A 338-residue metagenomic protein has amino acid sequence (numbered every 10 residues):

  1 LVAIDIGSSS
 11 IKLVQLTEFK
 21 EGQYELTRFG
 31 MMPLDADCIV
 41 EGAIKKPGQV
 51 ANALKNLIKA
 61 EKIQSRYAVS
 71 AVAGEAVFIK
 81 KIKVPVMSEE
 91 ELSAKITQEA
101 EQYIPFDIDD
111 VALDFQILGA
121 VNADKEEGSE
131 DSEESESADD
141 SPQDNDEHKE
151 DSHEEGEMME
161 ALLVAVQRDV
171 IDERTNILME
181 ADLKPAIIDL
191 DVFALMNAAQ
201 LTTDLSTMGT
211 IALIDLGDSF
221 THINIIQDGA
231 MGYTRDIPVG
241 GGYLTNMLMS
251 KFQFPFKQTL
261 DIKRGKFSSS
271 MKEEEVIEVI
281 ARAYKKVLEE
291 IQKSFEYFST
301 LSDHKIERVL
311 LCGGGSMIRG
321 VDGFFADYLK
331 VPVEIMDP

Functional and structural regions predicted by a protein language model:
L1-E99, E133-E136, P142, H148 (+2 more regions): Non-catalytic, solvent-exposed interaction/assembly segments
L1-P33, R66-A73, T202-Y233, I237-Y243 (+2 more regions): Gly/Thr-rich phosphate-binding beta-strand-loop-beta motif of the actin/hexokinase/Hsp70
G7-S10, Q64, G74-A76, D109 (+10 more regions): Short flexible coil/turn linkers enriched for glycine and charged/polar residues that connect secondary-structure
I39, R168-N197, A230-M271: Glycine-rich phosphate-binding loop plus the immediately following alpha-helix
L54-Y67, F254, Q292-R308: Phosphate/pyrophosphate-binding loops at sites that engage ATP/ADP/AMP, CoA/4′-phosphopantetheine, polyphosphate
A71-L201, R308, P338: Active-site neighborhood for divalent-cation/phosphate handling
D261-R308, G314-G315: Adenine-nucleotide phosphate-binding core of ATP-dependent small-molecule kinases
G323-P338: Conserved phosphate-binding/catalytic loops in two-lobed NTP-binding clefts
